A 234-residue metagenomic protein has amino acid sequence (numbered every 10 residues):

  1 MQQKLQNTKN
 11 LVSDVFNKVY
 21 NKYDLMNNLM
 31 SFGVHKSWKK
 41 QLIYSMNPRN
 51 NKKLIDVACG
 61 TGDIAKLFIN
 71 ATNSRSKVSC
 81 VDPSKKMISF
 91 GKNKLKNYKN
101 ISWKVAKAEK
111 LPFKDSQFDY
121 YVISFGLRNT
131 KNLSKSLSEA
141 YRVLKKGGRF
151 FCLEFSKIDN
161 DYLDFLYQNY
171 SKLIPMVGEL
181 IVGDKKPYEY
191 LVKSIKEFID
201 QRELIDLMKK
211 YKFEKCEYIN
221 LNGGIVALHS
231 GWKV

Functional and structural regions predicted by a protein language model:
M1-D24, Y170, I181: N-terminal, positively charged/glycine-rich alpha-helical extensions of SAM-dependent methyltransferases
N10-L11, V81, L153-L207, Y211 (+1 more regions): C-terminal alpha-helical "lid/dimerization" subdomain adjacent to the S-adenosyl-L-methionine
Y23, Y121-V122: Hydrophobic beta-strand segment of the Class I
F32-K52, L67: Conserved alpha-helix/loop element of class I SAM-dependent methyltransferases that forms part of the SAM/SAH-binding
K53-K110: Class I SAM-dependent methyltransferase SAM/SAH-binding core
E109-Y121: A short acidic, Gly/Pro-enriched loop at the edge of an enzyme's catalytic core that lines a small-molecule cofactor
S134-R149: A short glycine-rich, Lys/Arg-flanked "PGG" loop and its adjoining helix->strand segment in the class I
I205, Y211-V234: Core SAM-dependent methyltransferase catalytic element
